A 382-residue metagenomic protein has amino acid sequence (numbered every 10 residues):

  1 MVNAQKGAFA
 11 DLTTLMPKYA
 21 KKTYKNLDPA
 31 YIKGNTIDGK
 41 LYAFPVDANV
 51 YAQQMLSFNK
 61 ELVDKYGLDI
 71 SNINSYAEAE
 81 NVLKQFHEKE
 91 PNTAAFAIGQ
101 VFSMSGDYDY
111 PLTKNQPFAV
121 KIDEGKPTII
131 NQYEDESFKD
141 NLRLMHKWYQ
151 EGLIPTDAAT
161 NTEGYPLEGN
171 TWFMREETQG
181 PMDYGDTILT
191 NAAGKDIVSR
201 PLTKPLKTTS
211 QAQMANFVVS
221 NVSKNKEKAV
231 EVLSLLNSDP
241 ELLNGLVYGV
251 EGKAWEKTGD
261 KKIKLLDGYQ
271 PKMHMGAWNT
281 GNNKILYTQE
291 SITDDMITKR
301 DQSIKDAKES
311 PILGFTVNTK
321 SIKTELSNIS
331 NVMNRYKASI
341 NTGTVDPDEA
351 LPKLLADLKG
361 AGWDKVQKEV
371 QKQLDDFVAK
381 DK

Functional and structural regions predicted by a protein language model:
M1-K382: Extracytoplasmic/secretory soluble proteins
